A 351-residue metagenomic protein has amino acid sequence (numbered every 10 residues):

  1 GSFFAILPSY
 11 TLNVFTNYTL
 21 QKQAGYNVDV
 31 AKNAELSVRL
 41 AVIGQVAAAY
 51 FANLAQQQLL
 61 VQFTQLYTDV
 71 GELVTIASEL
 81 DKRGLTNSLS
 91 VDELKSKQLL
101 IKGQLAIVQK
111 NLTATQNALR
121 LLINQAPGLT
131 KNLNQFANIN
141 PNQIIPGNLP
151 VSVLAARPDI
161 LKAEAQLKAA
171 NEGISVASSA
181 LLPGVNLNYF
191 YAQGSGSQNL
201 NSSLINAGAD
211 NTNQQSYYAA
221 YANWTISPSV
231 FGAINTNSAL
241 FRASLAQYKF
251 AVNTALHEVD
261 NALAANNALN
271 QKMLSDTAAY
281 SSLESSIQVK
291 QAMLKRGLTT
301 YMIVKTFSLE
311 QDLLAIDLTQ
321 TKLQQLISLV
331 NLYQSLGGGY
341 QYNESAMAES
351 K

Functional and structural regions predicted by a protein language model:
G1-Y10, L129-P146, S152, S175 (+3 more regions): Small/polar, glycine/serine/threonine/aspartate-rich low-complexity segments that form flexible
L12-R39, L89-E93, L161-K162, S175-L182 (+4 more regions): Sec/SRP-type N-terminal targeting helices
Q23-Y26, N33-L149, A265, L269 (+4 more regions): Periplasmic alpha-helical coiled-coil/stalk elements that build and connect Gram-negative outer-membrane
L85, L133-N134, N138-N171, N223 (+6 more regions): Bacterial Sec-pathway N-terminal export signals of envelope proteins
L89, L298-Q320: Short terminal targeting/anchoring segments
L129, P141, D317-K351: Acidic, low-complexity, intrinsically disordered peripheral segments
S281-K305, V330-M347: A glycine-biased, small/acidic residue-tolerant capping/turn segment at secondary-structure junctions
